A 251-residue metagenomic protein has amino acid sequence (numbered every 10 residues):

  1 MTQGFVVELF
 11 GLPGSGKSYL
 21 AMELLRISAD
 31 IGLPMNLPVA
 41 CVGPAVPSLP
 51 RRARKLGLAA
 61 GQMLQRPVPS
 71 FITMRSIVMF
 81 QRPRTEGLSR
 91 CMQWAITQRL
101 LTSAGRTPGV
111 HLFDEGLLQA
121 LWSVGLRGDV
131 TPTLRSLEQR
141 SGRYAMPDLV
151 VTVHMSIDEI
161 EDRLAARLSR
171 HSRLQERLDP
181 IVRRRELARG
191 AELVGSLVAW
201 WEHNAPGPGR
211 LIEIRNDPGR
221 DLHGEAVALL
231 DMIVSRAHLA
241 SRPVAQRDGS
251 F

Functional and structural regions predicted by a protein language model:
L9: Hydrophobic anchor at the beta1->P-loop junction of P-loop NTPases
L12: P-loop (Walker A) phosphate-binding loop of NTP-binding proteins
K17: Conserved lysine of the Walker
L20: Hydrophobic positions on the alpha1 helix immediately C-terminal to the Walker A/P-loop
E23-M79: N-terminal phosphate/diphosphate-binding loop that engages ATP/GTP or pyrophosphate donors across diverse enzyme folds
I72-R143: Glycine-rich phosphate-binding loop used to anchor ATP phosphates in small-molecule kinases, encompassing both
G109, F113-G116, R143-L168: Conserved phosphate-donor/acceptor-positioning beta-strand/loop module used by diverse small-molecule
A165-F251: NTP-dependent small-molecule kinase module
